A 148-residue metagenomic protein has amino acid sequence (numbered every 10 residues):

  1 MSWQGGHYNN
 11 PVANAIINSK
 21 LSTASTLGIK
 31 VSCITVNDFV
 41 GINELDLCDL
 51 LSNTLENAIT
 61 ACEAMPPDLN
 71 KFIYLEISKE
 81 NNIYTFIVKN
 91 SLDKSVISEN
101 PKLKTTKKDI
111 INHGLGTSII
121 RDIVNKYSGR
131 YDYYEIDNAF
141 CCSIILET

Functional and structural regions predicted by a protein language model:
G5, V31-L51: Conserved short strand/loop->alpha-helix "switch" segment adjacent to the catalytic nucleotide/phosphoryl-transfer site
H7-L27: Short beta-to-alpha transition helix within the HATPase_c
E44-D68, R121-K126: Conserved ATP-binding N-box helix of the HATPase_c
N70-N82: Short beta-strand/loop element within the Bergerat-fold HATPase_c
N82-G114: Glycine-rich/acidic phosphate-handling loop/turn and adjacent ATP-lid/helix of nucleotide-binding kinase/ATPase domains
K94, I136-S143: Glycine-rich nucleotide-binding loop
G116-I120: Short alpha-helical Gxxx[C/S/T] motif in the catalytic ATP-binding
S128-N138: Glycine-rich ATP-binding loops of the HATPase_c
